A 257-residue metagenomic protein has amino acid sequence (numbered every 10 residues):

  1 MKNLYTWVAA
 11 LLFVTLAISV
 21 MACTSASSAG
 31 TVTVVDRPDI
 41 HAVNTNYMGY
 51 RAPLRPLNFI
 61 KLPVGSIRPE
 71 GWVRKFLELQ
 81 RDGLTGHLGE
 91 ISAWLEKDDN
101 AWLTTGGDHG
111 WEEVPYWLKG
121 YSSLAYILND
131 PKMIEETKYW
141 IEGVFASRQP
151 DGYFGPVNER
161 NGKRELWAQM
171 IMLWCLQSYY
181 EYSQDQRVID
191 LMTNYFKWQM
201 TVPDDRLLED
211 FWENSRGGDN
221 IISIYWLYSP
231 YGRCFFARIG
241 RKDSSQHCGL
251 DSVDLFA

Functional and structural regions predicted by a protein language model:
M1-L11: Bacterial N-terminal signal peptides that target proteins for export
A9-V20: Bacterial N-terminal signal peptides
S27-A257: Glycan-recognition and catalytic cores of secretory/periplasmic carbohydrate-active enzymes
